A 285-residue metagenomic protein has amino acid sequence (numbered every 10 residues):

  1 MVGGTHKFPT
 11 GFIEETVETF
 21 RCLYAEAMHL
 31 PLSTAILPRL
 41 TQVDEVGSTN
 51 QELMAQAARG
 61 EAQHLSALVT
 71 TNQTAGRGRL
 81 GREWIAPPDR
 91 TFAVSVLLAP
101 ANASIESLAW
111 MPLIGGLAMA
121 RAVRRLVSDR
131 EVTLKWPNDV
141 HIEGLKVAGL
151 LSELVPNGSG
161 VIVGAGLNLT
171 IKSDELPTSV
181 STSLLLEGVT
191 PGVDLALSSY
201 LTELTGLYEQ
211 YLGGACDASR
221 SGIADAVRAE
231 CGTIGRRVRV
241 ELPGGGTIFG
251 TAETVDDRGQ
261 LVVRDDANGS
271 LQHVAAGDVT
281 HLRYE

Functional and structural regions predicted by a protein language model:
H6-L126, L271: N-terminal lobe of the biotin/lipoate ligase/transferase fold
F12-T19, A25, I36, S104-E131 (+1 more regions): Long, positively charged amphipathic alpha-helical accessory segments at protein N-termini or as interdomain linkers
E61, E131-V132: Secondary-structure boundary/capping signal
T70, V132-W136: General beta-strand structural signal in soluble alpha/beta enzymes
